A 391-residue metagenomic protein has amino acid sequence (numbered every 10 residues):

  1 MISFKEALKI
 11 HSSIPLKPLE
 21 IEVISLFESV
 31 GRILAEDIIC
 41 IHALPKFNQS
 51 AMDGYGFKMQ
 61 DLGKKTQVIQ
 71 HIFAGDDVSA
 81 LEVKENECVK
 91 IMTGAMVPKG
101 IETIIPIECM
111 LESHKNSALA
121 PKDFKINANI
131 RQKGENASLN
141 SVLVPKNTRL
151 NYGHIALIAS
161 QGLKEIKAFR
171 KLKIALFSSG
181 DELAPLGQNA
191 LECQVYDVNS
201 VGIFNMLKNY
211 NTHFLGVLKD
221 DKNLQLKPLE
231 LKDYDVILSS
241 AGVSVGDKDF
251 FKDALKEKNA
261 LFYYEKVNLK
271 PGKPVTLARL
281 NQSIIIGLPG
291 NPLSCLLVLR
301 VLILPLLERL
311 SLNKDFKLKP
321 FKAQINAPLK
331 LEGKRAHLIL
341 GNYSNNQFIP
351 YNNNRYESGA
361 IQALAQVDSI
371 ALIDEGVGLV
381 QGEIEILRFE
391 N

Functional and structural regions predicted by a protein language model:
M1-Q67, D315-L338: Short, low-complexity N-terminal leaders and the immediately following helix N-cap/first helix
I2-E6, I21-I24, E28, M52 (+19 more regions): Conserved active-site and cofactor/substrate-binding residues in soluble primary-metabolism enzymes
F4, K164-L288, P292-V298: Helix-rich terminal scaffold detector
S13-P15, Y55-L215, E390-N391: Short, glycine/charged-enriched hinge/interface segments at domain edges or termini
I38-A43, N127-I130, A159-E165, K273 (+3 more regions): Glycine-rich, charged/polar anion/phosphate-binding loops that engage phosphate groups from diverse ligands
Q49, T66, S138, L318-N391: C-terminal terminal segments
F57, E108-E112, V267, V275-L277 (+1 more regions): A structural signal for short hydrophobic beta-strand segments in well-ordered beta-sheet cores
R300-P320: A charged, well-structured terminal subsegment
